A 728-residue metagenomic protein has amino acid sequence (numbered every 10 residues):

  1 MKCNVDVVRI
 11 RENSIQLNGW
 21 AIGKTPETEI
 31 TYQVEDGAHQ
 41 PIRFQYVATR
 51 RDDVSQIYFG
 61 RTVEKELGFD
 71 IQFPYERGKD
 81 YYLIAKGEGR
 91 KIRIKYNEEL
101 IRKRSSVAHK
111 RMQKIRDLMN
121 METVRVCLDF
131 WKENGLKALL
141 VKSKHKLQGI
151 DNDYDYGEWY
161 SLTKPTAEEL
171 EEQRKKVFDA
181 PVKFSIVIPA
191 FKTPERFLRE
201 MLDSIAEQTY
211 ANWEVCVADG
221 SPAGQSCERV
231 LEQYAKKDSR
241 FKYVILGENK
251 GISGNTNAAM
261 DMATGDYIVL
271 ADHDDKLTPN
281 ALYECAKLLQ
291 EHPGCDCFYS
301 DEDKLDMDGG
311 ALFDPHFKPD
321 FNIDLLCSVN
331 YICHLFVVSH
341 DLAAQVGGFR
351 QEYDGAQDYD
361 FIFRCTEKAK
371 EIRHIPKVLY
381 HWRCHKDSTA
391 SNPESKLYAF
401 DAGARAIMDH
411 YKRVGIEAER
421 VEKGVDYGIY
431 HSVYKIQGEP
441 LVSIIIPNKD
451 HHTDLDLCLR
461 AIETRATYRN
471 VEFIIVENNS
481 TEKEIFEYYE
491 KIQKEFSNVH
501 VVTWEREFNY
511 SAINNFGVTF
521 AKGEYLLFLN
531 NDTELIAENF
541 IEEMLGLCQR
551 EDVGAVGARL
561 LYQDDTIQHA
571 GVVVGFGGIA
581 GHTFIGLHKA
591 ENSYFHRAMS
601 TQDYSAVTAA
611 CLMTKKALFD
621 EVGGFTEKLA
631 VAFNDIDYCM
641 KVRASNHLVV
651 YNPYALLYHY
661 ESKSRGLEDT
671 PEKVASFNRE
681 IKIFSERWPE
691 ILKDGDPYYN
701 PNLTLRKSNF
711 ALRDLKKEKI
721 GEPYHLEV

Functional and structural regions predicted by a protein language model:
M1-V126, V177, D456: Basic, ligand-binding patches in group-transfer machinery, especially extracytoplasmic/periplasmic segments
L136-A206, M408, K412-T464: N-proximal low-complexity "stem/linker" segments adjacent to membrane-targeting elements
A206-I245, E463-T503: Acidic donor-binding segment of Leloir-type glycosyltransferases
L246-A263, W504-A521: Glycine-rich, basic loop-to-helix element that forms the pyrophosphate-binding segment of sugar-nucleotide handling
S253, L312-V337, D341, S511-A512 (+3 more regions): A recurrent flexible, glycine/aromatic-enriched loop bordering the glycosyltransferase active site that acts as
I268, L526: Short aromatic/hydrophobic "clamp" motif used to bind/position activated sugar donors
N280-L312, H385, T533-I579: Conserved donor NDP-sugar-binding/catalytic core segment of glycosyltransferases
L342, E352-V378, I407, F540-M544 (+2 more regions): A short, conserved alpha-helix in the catalytic core of glycosyltransferases
